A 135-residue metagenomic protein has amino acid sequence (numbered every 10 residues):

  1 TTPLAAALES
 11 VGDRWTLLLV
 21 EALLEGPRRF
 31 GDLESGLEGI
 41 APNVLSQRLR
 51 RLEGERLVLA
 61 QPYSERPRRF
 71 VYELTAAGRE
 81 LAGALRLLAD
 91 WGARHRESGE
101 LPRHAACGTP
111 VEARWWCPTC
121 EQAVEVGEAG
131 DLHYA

Functional and structural regions predicted by a protein language model:
T2-I40: N-terminal helix-turn-helix DNA-binding core of bacterial DNA-binding proteins
A6-S10, L49, E73: Basic, helix-initiating cap at the start of DNA-binding domains
G12, L57, S64-L87: Basic, amphipathic "hinge/linker" alpha-helix immediately C-terminal to the N-terminal HTH DNA-binding motif
L17, E55, A84-H95: Alpha-helical linker/hinge and terminal dimerization helices associated with HTH transcriptional regulators
R28-L33, L81-W91, L101-P102: Extended, folded domain segments that form the structural surfaces/walls around functional sites
F30-Y63, P67: Canonical helix-turn-helix DNA-binding module
D90-A135: C-terminal regulatory/oligomerization modules of transcriptional regulators
